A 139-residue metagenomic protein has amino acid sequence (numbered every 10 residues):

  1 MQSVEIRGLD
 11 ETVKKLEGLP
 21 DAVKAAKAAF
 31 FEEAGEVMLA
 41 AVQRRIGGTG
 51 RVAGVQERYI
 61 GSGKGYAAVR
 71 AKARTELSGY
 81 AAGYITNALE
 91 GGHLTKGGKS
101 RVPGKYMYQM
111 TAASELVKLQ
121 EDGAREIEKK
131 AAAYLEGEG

Functional and structural regions predicted by a protein language model:
M1-R74, E90-G139: Short, Lys/Arg-rich flexible segments
A82-G91: A short, structured beta-strand/loop element
